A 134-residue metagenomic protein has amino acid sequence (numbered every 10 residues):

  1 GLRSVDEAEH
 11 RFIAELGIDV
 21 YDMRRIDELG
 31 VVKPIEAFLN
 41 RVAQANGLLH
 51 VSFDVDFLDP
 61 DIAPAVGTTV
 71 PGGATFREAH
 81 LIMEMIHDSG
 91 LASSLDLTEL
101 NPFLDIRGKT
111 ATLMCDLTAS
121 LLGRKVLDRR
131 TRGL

Functional and structural regions predicted by a protein language model:
G1-L2, L100: Cofactor-binding loop segments of dinucleotide-utilizing enzymes, especially the Rossmann-like FAD- and NAD(P)+-binding
R3-A14: Short, glycine/polar-rich helix-capping loops at beta-to-alpha or helix-loop-helix junctions that flank or form
F12-E15, D19-L134: Catalytic cores of soluble, metal-dependent hydrolases
